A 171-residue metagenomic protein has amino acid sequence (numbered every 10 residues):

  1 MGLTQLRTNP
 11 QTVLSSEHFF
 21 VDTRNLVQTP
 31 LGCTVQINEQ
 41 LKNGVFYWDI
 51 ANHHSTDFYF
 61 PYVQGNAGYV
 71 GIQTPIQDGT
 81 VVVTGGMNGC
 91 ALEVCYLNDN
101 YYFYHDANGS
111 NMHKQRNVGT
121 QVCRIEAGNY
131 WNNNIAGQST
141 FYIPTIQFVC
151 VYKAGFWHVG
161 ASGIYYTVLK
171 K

Functional and structural regions predicted by a protein language model:
M1-K171: Active-site microenvironment for binding and transforming phosphate-containing groups
